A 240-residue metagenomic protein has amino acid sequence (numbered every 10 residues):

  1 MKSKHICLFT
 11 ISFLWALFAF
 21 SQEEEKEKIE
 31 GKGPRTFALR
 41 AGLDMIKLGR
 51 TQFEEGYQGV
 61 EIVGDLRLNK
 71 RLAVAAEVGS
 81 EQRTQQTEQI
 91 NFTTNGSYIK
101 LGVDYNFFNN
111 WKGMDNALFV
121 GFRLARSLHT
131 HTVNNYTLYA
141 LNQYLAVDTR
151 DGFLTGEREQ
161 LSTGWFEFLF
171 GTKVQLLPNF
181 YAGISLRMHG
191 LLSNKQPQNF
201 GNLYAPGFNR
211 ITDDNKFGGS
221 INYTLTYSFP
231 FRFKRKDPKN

Functional and structural regions predicted by a protein language model:
S21-R67, T226-R235: Short glycine/proline- and aromatic-enriched beta-strand/turn motifs that initiate or cap beta-hairpins
E23-F37, R71, N109-A117, L176-A182 (+1 more regions): Short loop/turn motifs that connect adjacent beta-strands in outer-membrane beta-barrel proteins
F37, G56-V60, N95-I99, N116 (+2 more regions): Residues that define the transmembrane beta-barrel architecture of outer-membrane proteins
A41-L43, G64, A76, L101-V103 (+4 more regions): Membrane-embedded beta-strand positions of outer-membrane beta-barrel proteins
M45-G49, V78-T84, Y105-F107, L124-T130 (+2 more regions): Transmembrane beta-strands of outer-membrane beta-barrel pores
T51, G79, R83-G96, H129-A140 (+3 more regions): Extracellular/periplasm-exposed beta-strand and loop segments of Gram-negative cell-envelope proteins, dominated by
E54-F107: Glycine- and aromatic-enriched membrane insertion/assembly motifs of diderm outer-membrane and organelle channel
K100, D104, N215-N240: Outer-membrane beta-barrel "beta-signal"
